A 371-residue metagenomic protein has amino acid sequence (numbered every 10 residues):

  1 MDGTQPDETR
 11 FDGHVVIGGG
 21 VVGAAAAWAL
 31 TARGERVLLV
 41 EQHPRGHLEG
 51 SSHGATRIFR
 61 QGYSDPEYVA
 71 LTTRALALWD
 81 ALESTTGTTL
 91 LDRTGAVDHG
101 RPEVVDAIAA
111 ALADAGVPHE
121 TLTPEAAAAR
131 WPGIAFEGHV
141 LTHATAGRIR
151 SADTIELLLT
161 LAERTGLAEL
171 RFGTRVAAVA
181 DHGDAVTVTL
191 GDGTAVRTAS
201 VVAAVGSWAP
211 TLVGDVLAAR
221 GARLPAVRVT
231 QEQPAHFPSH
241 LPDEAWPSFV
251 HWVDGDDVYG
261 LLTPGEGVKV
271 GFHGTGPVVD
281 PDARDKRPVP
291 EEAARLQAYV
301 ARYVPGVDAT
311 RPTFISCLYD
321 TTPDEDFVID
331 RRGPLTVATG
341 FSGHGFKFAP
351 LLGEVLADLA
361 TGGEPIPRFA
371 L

Functional and structural regions predicted by a protein language model:
E8-V22, L38: Beta1/beta-strand and adjacent pyrophosphate-binding region of the FAD-binding site in flavoprotein oxidoreductases
V15-I17, V40, A195-W208, G353: Short hydrophobic core segments
W28-A32, T89-L91, S207-G333: Active-site substrate-recognition segment that forms the wall of the catalytic cavity or substrate channel
T31-S51: Glycine-rich FAD pyrophosphate-binding loop
T56-R130, E137-H139, D257-V258: Dinucleotide-binding Rossmann-like beta1-alpha1 core, especially the glycine-rich loop that anchors the ADP
H99-T165, E169-F172, A178-D184: Flavin (FAD/FMN) cofactor-binding and adjacent substrate-gating region of FAD-dependent oxidoreductase domains
A177-V196: Conserved beta-strand-loop-beta-strand element in the redox core of flavoprotein oxidoreductases
R302-L371: C-terminal catalytic lobe of FAD-dependent flavoproteins
